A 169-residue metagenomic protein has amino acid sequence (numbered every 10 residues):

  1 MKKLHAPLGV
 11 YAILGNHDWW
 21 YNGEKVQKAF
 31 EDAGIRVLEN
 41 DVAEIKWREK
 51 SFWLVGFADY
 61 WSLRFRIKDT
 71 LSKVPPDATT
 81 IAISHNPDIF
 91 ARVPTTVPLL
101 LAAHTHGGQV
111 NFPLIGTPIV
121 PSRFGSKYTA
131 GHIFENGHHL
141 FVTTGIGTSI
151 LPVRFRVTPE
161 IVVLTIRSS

Functional and structural regions predicted by a protein language model:
M1-A6, K73-P75, V93-T95: Short, conserved loop/helix-junction motifs that constitute active-site signature segments in enzyme catalytic cores
M1-K46: Core catalytic region of metal-dependent phosphoesterases/phosphodiesterases, especially metallo-beta-lactamase-like
L8, I35, F52, A78 (+2 more regions): A structural micro-motif
L8, W61-K73, Y128-H138: Short, basic, helix/turn surface patches
G9-N16, L38-D41, I81-S84, L99-G107 (+1 more regions): Active-site neighborhood of phospho(di)ester-bond hydrolases with catalytic His/Asp-centered motifs
Q27-V42, W47-S84, D88-R92, V153-F155: Binuclear metal-dependent hydrolase catalytic cores centered on His/Asp/Glu-rich metal-binding motifs
D32, P87-T165: Conserved beta-sheet core of the metallophosphoesterase superfamily
R167-S169: Generic C-terminal helix-cap and adjacent flexible tail
